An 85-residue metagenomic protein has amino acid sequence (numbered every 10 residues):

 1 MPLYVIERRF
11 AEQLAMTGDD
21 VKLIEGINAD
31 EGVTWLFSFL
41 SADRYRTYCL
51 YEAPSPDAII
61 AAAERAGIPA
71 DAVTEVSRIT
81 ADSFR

Functional and structural regions predicted by a protein language model:
M1-A29, L36, S41-Y45, P56-D57 (+1 more regions): Short S/T/G/P-rich N-terminal loop/turn motif that feeds into the first structured element of a domain
D30, P54-I79: An amphipathic, aromatic/His-enriched active-site/gating alpha helix that lines ligand/cofactor pockets
